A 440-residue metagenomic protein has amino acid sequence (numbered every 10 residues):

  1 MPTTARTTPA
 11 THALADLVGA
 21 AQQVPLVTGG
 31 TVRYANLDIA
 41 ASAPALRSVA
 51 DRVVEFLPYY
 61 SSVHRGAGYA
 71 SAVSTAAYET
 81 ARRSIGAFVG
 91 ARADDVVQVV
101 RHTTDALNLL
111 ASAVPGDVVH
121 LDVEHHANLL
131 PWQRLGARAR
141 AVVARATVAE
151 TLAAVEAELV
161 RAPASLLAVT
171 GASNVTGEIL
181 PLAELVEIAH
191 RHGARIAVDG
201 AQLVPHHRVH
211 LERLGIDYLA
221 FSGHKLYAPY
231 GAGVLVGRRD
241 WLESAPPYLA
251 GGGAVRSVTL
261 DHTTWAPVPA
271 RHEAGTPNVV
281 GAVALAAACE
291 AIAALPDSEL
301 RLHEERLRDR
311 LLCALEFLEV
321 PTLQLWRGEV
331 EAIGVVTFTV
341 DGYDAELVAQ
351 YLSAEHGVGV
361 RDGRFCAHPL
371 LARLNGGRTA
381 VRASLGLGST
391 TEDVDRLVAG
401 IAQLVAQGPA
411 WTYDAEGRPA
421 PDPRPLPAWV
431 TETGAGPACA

Functional and structural regions predicted by a protein language model:
M1-A440: Pyridoxal 5′-phosphate
